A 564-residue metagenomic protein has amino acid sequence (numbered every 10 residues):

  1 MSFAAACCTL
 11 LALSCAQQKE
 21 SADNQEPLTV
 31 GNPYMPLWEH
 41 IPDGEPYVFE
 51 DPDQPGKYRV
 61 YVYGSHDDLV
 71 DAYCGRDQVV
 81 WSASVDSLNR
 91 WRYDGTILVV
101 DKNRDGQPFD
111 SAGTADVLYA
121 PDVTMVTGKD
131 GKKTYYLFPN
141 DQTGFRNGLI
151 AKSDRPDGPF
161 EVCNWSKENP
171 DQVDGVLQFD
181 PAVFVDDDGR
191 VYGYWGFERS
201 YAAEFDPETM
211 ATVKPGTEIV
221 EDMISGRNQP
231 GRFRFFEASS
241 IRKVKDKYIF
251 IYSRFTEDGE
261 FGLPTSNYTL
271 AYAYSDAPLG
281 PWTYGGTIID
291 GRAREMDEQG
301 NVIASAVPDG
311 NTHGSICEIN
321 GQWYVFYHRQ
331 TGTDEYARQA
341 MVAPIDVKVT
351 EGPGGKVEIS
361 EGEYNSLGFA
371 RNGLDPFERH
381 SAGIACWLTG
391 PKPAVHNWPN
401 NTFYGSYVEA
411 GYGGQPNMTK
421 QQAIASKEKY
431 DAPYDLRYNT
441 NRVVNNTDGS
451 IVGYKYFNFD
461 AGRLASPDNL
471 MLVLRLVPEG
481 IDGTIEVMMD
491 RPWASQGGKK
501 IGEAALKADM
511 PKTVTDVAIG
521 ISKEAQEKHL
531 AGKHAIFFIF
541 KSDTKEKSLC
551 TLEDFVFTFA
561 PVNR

Functional and structural regions predicted by a protein language model:
S2-A12: Bacterial N-terminal signal peptides
C15-R564: Carbohydrate-active catalytic/glycan-binding domains of CAZyme proteins, especially the secreted or lumenal ectodomains
